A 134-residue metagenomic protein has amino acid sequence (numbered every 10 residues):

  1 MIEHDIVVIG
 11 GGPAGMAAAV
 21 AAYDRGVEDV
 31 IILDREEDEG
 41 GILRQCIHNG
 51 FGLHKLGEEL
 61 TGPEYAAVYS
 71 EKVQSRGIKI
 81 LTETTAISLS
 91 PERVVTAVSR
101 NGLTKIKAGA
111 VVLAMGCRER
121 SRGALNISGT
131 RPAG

Functional and structural regions predicted by a protein language model:
M1-I9, Y65-G134: FAD-binding core/adjacent interface of flavoenzyme oxidoreductases
H4-V68, K72: Beta1-alpha1 glycine-rich phosphate/pyrophosphate-binding loop at the start of Rossmann-like nucleotide-binding domains
